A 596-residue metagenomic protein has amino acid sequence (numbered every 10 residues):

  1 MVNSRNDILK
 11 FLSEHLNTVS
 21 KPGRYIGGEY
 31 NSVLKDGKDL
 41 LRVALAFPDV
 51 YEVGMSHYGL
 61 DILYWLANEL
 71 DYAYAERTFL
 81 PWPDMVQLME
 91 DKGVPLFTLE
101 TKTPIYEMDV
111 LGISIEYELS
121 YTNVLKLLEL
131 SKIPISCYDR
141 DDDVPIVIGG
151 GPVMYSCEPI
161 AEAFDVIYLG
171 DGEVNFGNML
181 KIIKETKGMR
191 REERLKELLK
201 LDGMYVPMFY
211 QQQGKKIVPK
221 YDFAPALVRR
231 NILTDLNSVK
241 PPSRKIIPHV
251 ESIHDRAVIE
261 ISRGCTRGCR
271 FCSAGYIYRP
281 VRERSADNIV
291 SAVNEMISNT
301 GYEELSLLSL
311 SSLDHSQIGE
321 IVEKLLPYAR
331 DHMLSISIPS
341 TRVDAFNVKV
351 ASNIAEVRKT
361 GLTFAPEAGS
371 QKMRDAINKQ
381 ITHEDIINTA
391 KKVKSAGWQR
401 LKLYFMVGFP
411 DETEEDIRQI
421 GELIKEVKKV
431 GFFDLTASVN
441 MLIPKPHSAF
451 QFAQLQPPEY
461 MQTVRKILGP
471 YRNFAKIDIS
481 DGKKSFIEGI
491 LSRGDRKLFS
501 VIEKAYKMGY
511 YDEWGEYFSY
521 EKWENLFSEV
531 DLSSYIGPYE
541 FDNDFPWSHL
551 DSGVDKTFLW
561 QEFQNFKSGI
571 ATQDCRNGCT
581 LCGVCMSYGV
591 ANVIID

Functional and structural regions predicted by a protein language model:
M1-S32, V43-L45, N473-D596: Radical SAM enzyme core and accessory elements
H15-A44, Y51-E52, P207, Q212-V258 (+2 more regions): N-terminal [4Fe-4S]-dependent radical SAM core
V43-P48, E52-M89, G93, T103-E107: Low-complexity, highly charged intrinsically disordered N-terminal segments that act as targeting/localization
L45-A46, V50, V110, E295-K402 (+2 more regions): Conserved SAM/AdoMet-binding glycine-rich loop
L45-D49, A67, I246-S273, I297 (+1 more regions): N-terminal pre-triad scaffold of radical SAM enzymes
L80-P219, A449-D495, I502-G515: Glycine-rich beta-alpha loop elements in corrinoid/cobalamin-binding modules across cobalamin-dependent enzymes
E197-M208, L310-H315, P339-A345, G408 (+4 more regions): A glycine-rich phosphate-binding loop feature that marks nucleotide/adenosyl-phosphate handling sites
E251-D287, G578-D596: Canonical Radical SAM [4Fe-4S] cluster-binding loop centered on the CxxxCxxC motif and its immediate flanking residues
